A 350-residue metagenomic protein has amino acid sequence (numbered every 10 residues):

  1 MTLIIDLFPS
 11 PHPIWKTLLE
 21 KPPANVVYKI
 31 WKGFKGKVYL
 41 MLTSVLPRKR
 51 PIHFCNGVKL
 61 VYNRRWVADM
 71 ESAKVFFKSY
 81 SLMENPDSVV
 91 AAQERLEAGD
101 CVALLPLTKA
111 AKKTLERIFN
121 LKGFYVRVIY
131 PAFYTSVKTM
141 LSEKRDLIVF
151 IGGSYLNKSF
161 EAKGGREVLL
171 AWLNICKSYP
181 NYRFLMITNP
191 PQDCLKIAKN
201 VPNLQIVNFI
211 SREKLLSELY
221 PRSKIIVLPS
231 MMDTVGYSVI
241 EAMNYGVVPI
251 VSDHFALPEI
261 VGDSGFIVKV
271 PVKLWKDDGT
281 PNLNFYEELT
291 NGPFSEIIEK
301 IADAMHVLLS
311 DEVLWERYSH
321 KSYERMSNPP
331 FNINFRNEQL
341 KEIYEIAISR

Functional and structural regions predicted by a protein language model:
L82-L104: Membrane-proximal helix-turn-helix segments that form the acceptor-binding/catalytic region of lipid-linked
L96-Y125, F133-T135, C194-L195: A short, active-site helix/loop in glycosyltransferases that binds the activated sugar's phosphate group
M140-C176, L185: Conserved donor-binding/catalytic core segment of Leloir-type glycosyltransferases
T188, D193-S217, R222-I225: Nucleotide-activated donor-binding/catalytic signature segment of Leloir-type glycosyltransferases, i.e., the conserved
M231: Aromatic "clamp/platform" in nucleotide-sugar-dependent glycosyltransferases that forms part of the donor/acceptor
V248-V251, V268: Short hydrophobic beta-strand element within catalytic cores of glycosyltransferases and related nucleotide-activated
P258-H306, L314: Change "using UDP/GDP/dTDP sugars" to "using nucleotide sugars
N291-D303, L309-E345: A charged, aromatic-enriched C-terminal amphipathic alpha-helix characteristic of glycosyltransferases across folds
